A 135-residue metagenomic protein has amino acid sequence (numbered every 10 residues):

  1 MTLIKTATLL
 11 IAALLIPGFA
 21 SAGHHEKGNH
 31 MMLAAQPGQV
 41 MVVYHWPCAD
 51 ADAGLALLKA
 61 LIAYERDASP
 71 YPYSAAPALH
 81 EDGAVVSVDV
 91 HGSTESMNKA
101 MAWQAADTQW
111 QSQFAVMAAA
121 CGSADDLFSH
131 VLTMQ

Functional and structural regions predicted by a protein language model:
M1-T8: Bacterial N-terminal signal peptides that target proteins for export
T8-G18: Bacterial N-terminal signal peptides
G18-Q109, A119-Q135: Short S/T/G/P-rich N-terminal loop/turn motif that feeds into the first structured element of a domain
W110-F114: Non-heme di-metal
